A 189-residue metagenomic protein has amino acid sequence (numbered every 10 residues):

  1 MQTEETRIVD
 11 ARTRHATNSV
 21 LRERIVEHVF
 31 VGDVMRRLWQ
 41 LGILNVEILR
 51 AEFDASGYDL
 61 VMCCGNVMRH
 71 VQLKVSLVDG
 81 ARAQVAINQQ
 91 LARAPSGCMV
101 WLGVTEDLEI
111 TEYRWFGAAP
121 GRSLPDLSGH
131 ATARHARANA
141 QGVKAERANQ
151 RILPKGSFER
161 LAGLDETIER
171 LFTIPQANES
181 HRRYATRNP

Functional and structural regions predicted by a protein language model:
M1-S56, V61-P189: Mixed-charge (Asp/Glu-Lys/Arg
